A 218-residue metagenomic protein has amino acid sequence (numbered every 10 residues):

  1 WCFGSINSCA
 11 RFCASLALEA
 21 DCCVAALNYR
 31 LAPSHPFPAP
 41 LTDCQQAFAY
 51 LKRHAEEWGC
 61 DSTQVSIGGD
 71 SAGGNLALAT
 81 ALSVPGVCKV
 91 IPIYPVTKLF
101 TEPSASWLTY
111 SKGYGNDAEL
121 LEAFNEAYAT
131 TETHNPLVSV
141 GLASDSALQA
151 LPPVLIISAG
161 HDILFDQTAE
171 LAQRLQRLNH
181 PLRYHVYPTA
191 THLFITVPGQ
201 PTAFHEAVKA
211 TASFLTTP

Functional and structural regions predicted by a protein language model:
W1-P218: Alpha/beta-hydrolase superfamily serine-hydrolase fold, recognizing
